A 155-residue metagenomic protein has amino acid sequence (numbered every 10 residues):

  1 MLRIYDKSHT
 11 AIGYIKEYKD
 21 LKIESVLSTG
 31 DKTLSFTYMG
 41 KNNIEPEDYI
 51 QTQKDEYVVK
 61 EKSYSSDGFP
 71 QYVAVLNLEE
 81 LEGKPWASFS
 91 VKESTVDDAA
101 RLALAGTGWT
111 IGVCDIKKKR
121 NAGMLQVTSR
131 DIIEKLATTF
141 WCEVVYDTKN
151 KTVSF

Functional and structural regions predicted by a protein language model:
M1, K41-P46, T138-W141, T148-K149: A short, compositionally biased
M1-N43, V75-E79: Juxtamembrane "anchor/assembly" segments of surface/extracellular structural proteins
L2-I4, L34-F36, I50, V59 (+2 more regions): Hydrophobic beta-strand residues in large extracellular and virion-surface proteins
A11-K16, E47-K54, R130-T138: Short, solvent-exposed secondary-structure boundary motifs
E17-Y18, K22-T29, G108-W109, W141-S154: Catalytic phosphate/metal-binding cores of nucleic-acid and nucleotide-processing enzymes, i.e., regions that mediate
I23, E61-S63, A122: Catalytic micro-motifs at enzyme active sites that drive phosphoryl/nucleotidyl and oxygen chemistry
Y38-I111, D115: Surface-exposed cap/loop segments at beta↔alpha junctions
S66-L81, V113-F155: Short beta-strand-centered interaction patches in the first periplasmic/extracellular domains of large envelope
